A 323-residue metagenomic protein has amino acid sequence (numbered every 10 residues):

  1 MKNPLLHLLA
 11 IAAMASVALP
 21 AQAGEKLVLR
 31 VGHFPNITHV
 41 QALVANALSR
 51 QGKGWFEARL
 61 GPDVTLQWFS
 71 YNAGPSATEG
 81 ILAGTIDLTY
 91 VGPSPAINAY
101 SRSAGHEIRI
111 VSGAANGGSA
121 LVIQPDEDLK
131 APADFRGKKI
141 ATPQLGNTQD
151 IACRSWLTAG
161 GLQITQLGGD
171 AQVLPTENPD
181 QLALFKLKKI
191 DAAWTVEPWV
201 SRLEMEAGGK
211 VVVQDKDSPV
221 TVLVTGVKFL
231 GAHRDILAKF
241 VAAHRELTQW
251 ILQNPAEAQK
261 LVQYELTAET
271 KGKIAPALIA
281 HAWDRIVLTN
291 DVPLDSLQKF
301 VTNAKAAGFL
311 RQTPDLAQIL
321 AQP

Functional and structural regions predicted by a protein language model:
M1-L9: Bacterial N-terminal signal peptides that target proteins for export
A18-P20: N-terminal signal peptide c-region/cleavage motif recognized by signal peptidases
G24-P175, D191-E197, Q214-D217: Short, glycine-/small- and polar/acidic-enriched structural segments that line small-molecule recognition paths
L29, K139-P143, K189-I190, K228 (+2 more regions): Second-shell loop/turn segments in exported
H39-L43, T78, L82, P93-A96 (+11 more regions): Extracytoplasmic/secreted envelope proteins and their assembly/folding machinery, especially bacterial periplasmic
E127, L167-D170, L174, N178-L266: Pocket-lining segment of extracytoplasmic ligand-binding domains
H233-R311: Secondary-structure end/capping motifs
T313-P323: Hinge/cleft segment of the Venus flytrap/periplasmic-binding protein
